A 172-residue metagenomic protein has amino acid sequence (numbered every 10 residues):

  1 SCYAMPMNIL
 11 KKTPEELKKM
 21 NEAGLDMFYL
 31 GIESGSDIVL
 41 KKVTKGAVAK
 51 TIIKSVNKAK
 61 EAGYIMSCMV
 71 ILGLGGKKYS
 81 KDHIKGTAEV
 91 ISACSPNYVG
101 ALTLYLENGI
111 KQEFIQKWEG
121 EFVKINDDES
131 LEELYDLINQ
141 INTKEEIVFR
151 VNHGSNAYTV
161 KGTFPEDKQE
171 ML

Functional and structural regions predicted by a protein language model:
S1-K11, L25-I52, Y98-G100, V123: Core AdoMet radical
Y3-M7, E33-D37, I71-G75, L104-L106 (+1 more regions): Active-site beta-loop-alpha junctions enriched in small/polar residues
L10-M20: Distinct, well-ordered alpha-helical segments
K12-T13, K41, K78-K81, K111-F114 (+1 more regions): Short, well-ordered secondary-structure micro-motifs
E15, T44-T51, Y79-G86, E121-E129 (+1 more regions): Alpha-helix N-cap and loop-to-helix initiation/capping positions
M27, K50-Q112, D127-V151: Conserved C-terminal portion of the radical SAM core fold that forms the substrate/S-adenosylmethionine-binding
E113-E121: Short glycine/proline- and charge-enriched loop/turn segments that cap or connect secondary-structure elements
V148, N156-L172: Radical SAM enzyme core and accessory elements
